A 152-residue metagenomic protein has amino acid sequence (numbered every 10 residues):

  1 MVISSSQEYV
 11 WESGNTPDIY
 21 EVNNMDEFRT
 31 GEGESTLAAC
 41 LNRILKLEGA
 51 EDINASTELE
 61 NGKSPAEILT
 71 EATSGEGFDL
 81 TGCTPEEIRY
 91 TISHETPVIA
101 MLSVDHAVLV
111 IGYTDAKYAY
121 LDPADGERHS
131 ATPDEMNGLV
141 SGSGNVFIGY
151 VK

Functional and structural regions predicted by a protein language model:
V2-G33, L37-K152: Conserved active-site-adjacent core of cysteine acyl-enzyme catalytic domains
